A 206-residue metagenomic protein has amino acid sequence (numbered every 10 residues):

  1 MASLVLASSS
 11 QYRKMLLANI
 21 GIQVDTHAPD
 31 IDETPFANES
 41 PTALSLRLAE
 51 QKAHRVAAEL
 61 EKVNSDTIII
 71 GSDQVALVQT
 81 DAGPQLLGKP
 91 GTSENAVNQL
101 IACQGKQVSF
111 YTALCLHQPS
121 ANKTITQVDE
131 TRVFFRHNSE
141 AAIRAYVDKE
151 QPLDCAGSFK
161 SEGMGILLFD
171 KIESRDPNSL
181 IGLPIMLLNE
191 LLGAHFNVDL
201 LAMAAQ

Functional and structural regions predicted by a protein language model:
A2-I22: N-terminal beta1-alpha1 ligand-phosphate binding loop
A2-L4, N38, T42-Q206: Anionic-ligand binding patches
S9, P29, P119: Cofactor-binding loop segments of dinucleotide-utilizing enzymes, especially the Rossmann-like FAD- and NAD(P)+-binding
G21-N38, T124-T126, E130: Short glycine-rich, Thr/Ser-proximal phosphate-binding strand/loop in the N-terminal lobe of ATP-dependent enzymes
